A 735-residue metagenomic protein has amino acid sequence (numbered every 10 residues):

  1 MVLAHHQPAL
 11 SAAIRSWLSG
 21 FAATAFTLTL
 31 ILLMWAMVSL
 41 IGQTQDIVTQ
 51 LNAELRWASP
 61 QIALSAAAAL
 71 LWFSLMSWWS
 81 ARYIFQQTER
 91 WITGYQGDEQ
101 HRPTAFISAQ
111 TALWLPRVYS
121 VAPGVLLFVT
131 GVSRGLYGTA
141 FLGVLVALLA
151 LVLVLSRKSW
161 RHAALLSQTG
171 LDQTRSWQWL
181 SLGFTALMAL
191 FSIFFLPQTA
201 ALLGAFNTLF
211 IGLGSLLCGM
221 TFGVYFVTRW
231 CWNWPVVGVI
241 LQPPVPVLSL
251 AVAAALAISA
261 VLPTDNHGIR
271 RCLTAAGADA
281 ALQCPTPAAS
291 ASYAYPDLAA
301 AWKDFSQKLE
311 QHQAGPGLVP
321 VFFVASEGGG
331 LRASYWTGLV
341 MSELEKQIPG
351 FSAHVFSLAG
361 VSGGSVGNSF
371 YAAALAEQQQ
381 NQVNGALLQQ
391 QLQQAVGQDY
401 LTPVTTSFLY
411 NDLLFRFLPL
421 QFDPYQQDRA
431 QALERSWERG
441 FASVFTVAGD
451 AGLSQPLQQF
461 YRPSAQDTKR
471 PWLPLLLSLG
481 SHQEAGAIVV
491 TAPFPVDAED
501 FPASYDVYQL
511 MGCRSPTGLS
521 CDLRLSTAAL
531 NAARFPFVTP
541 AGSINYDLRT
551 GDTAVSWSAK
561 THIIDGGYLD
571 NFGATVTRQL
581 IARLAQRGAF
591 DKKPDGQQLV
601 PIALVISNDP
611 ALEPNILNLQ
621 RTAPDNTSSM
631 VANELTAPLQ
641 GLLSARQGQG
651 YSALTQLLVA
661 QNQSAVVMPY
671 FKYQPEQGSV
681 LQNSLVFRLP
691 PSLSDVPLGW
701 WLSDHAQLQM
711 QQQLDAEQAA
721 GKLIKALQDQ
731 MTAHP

Functional and structural regions predicted by a protein language model:
M1-P735: Catalytic domains of lipid- and phosphate-ester/thioester hydrolases
